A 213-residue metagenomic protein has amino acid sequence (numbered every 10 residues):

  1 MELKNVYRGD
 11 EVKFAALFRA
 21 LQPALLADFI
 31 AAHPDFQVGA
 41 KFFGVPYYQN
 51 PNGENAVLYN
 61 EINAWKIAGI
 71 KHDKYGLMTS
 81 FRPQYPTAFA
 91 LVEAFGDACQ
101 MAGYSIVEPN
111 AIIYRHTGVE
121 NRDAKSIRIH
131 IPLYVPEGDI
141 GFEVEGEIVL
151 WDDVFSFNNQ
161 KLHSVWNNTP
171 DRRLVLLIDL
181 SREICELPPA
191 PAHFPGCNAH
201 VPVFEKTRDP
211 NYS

Functional and structural regions predicted by a protein language model:
M1-K125, Y134, G138, V144 (+2 more regions): Fe(II)/2-oxoglutarate oxygenase catalytic core
A124-R128, L150-W151: Trp-centered recognition loops
I131: Basic nucleic-acid-binding interfaces
P136, S164, S181-C185: Short coil/turn motifs at secondary-structure junctions
E145-I148, S181-R182: Short, solvent-exposed aromatic-acidic interface loops
E147-L162: Conserved metal-binding segment of the jelly-roll/cupin
S156, L177-D179: A general secondary-structure boundary signal
K161-L176: Ligand-binding loop in jelly-roll beta-barrel domains
